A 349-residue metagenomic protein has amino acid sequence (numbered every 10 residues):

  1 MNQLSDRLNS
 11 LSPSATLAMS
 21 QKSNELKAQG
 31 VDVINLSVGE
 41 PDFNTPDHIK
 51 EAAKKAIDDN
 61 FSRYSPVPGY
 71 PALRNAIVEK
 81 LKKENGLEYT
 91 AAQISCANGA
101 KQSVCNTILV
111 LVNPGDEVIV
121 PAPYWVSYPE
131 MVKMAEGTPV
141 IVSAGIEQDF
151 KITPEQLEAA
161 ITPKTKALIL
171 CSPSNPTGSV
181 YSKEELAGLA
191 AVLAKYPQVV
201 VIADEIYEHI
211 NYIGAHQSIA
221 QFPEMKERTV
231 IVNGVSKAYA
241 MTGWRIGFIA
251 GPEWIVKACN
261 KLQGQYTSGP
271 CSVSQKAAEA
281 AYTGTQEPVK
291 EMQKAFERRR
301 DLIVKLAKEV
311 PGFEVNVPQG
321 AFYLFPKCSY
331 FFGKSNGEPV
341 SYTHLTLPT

Functional and structural regions predicted by a protein language model:
N2-L4, L8, S12-S14, M19 (+4 more regions): PLP-dependent class I/II
N24, V78, K82, I108-L109: Generic structural signal for well-ordered alpha-helical scaffold segments
V38-P41, V67: Acidic/polar N-terminal loop/beta-strand segments that form early-domain functional surfaces
T45-Y64, V78, K83: Glycine-rich phosphate-binding segment of PLP-dependent enzymes
Y64-A97: Conserved N-terminal alpha-helix of the aminotransferase class I/II PLP-enzyme fold
